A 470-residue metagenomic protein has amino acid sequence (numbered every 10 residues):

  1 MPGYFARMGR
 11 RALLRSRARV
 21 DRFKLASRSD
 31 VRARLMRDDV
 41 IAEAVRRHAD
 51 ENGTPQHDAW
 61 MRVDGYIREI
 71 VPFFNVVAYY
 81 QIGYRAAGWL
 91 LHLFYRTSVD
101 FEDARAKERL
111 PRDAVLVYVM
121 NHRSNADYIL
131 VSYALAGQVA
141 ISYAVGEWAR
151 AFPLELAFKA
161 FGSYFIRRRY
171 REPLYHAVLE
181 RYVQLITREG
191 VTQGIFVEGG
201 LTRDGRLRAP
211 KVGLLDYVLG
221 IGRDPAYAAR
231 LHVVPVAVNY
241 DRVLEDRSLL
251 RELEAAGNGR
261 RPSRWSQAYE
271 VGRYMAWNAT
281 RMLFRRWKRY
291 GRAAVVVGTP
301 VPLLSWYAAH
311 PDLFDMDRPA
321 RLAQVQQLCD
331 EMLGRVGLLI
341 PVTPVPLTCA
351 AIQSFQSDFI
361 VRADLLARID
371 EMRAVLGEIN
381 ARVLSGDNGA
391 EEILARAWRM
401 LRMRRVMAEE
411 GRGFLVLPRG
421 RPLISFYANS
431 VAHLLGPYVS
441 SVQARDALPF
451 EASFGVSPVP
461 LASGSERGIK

Functional and structural regions predicted by a protein language model:
M1-K470: Membrane-interfacial terminal anchoring regions of lipid-handling membrane enzymes
